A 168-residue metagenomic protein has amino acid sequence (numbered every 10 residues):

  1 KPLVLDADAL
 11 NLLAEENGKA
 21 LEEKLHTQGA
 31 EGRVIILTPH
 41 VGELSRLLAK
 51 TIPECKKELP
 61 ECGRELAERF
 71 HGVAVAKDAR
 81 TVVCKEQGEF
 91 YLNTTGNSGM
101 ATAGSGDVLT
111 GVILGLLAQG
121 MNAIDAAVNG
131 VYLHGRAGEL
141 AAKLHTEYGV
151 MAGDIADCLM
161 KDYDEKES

Functional and structural regions predicted by a protein language model:
K1-T95, D164: Glycine-rich phosphate/dinucleotide-binding loop and adjoining beta-alpha-beta core of small-molecule
D6, D107, A126: Hydrophobic, well-ordered secondary-structure elements that form the walls of internal hydrophobic environments
A49-L59, G120-D125, T146-V150: Short, charged, surface-exposed loops that flank catalytic or proteolytic processing sites
L59-E68, A123-A137, A152-M160: Short, well-structured alpha-helical segments that form the helix of a local strand-helix-strand
G96-I113, A123, Y148: Short glycine/threonine-rich catalytic loop with a Thr-x-Gly-x-Asp
I113-A118, G135: Interfacial segments of multi-pass membrane proteins
G138-S168: Charged C-terminal helix
